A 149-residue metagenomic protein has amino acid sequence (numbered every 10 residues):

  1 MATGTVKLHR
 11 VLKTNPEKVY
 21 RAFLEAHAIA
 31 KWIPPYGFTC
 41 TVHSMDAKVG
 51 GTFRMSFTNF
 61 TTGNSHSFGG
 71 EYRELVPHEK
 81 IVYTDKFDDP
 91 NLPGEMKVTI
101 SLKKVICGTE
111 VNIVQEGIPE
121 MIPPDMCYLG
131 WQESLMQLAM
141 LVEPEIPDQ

Functional and structural regions predicted by a protein language model:
M1-T39: Hydrophobic ligand-binding cavity/cleft-lining segments
A2, M45-A47, T62-H66, P90-G94 (+1 more regions): A generic structural micro-feature
T3-H9, P16, C40, T52 (+4 more regions): Intrinsic-disorder/low-complexity, polar/charged segments enriched in Ser/Thr/Lys/Arg/Asp/Glu/Gln
H9, S44, E71, T99-S101: Short, surface-exposed charged micro-motifs
V19, I29, F53, Y72 (+4 more regions): Hydrophobic pocket/interface hotspot
T41-T84: Glycine-rich portal/gate segments that line the openings of hydrophobic small-molecule binding cavities
V82-Q132, Q149: Beta-strand/loop substructures that line and gate deep hydrophobic ligand-binding cavities in soluble
L141-Q149: Short, highly charged C-terminal tails/helix-capping segments
